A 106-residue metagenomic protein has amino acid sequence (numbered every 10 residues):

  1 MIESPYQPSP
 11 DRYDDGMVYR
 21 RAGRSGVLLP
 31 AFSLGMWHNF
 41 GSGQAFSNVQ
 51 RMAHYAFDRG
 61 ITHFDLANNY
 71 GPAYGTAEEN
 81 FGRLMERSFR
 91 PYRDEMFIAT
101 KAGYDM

Functional and structural regions predicted by a protein language model:
M1-F97: N-terminal binding-site loop/beta-alpha segment at the start of enzyme catalytic domains that lines or forms
T100-M106: Substrate-binding cleft and catalytic face of glycoside hydrolase catalytic domains, especially the flexible beta-alpha
